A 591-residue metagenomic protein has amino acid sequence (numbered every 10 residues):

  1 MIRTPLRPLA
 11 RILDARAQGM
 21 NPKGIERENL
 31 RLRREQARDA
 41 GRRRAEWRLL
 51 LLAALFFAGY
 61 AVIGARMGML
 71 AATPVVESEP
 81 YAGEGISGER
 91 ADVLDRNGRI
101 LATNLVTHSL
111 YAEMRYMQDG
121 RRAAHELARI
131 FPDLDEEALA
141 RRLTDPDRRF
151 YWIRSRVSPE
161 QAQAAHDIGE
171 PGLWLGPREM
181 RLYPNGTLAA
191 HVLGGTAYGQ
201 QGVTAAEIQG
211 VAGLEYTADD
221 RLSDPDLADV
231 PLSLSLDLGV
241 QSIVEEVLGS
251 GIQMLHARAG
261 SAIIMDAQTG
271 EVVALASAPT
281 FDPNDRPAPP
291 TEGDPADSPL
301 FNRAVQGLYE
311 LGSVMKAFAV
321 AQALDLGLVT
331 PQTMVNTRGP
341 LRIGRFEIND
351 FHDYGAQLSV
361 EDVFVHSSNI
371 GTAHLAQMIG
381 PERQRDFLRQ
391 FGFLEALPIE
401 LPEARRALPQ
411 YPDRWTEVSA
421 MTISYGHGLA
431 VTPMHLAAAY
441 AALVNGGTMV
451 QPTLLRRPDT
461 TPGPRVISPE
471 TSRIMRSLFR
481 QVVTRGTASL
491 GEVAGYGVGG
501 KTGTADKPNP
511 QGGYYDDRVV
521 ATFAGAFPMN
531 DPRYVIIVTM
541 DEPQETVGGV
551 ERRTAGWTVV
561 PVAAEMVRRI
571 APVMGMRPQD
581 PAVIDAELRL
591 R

Functional and structural regions predicted by a protein language model:
M1-P289, L308, L326, E382-L394 (+2 more regions): Periplasmic/cell-envelope proteins involved in peptidoglycan metabolism and beta-lactam response
L30-R33, A102, A262, A267-S313 (+4 more regions): Beta-lactam-recognizing serine transpeptidase/beta-lactamase-like catalytic domain environment
